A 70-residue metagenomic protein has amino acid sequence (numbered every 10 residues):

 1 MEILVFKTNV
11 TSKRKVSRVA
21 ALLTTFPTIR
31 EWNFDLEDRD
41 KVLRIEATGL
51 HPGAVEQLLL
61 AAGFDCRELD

Functional and structural regions predicted by a protein language model:
I3, K7, S17-T25, E37 (+1 more regions): C-terminal structural segments of small proteins and small subunits
T8-S12: N-terminal beta1-alpha1 ligand-phosphate binding loop
N33-R39: RNA-recognition motif
L43: Residue-level signal for inorganic ion chemistry
